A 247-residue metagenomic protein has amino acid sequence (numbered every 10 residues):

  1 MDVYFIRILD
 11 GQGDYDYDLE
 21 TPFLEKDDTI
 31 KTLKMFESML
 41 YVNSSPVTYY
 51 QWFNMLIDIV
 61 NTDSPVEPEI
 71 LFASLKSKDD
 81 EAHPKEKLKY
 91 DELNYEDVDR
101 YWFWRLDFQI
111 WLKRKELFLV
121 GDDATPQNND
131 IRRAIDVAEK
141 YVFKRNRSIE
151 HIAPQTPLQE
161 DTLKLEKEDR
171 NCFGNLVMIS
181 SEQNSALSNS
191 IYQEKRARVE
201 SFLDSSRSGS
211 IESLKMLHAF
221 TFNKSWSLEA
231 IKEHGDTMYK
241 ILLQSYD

Functional and structural regions predicted by a protein language model:
M1-D247: Flexible coil/loop and intrinsically disordered segments
